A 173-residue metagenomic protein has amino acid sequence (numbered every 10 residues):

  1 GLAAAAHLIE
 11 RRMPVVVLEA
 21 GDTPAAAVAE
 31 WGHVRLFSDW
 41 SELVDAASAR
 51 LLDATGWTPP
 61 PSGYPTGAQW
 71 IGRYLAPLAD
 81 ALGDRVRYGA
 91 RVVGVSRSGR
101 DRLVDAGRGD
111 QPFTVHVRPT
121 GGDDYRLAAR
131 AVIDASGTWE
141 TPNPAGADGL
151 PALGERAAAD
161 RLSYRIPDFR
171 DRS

Functional and structural regions predicted by a protein language model:
G1-V16, Y164-S173: Rossmann-like dinucleotide/flavin-binding elements
A4, A27, R97, N143-A145: Short glycine-/acidic-enriched loop or helix-start segments at secondary-structure transitions that form or flank
R11, G32-R35, D148-G154: Glycine-rich, phosphate-binding/catalytic loops in enzymes
P14, R85-R87, D160: Conserved beta-strand segments of alpha/beta enzyme cores
G21-R73: Glycine-rich active-site loop/strand segments that organize a redox cofactor
T58-T141: Feature captures the FAD/FMN-dependent oxidoreductase FAD-binding
G67, S136-S173: Glycine-rich dinucleotide-binding loop and its adjacent helix/turn
